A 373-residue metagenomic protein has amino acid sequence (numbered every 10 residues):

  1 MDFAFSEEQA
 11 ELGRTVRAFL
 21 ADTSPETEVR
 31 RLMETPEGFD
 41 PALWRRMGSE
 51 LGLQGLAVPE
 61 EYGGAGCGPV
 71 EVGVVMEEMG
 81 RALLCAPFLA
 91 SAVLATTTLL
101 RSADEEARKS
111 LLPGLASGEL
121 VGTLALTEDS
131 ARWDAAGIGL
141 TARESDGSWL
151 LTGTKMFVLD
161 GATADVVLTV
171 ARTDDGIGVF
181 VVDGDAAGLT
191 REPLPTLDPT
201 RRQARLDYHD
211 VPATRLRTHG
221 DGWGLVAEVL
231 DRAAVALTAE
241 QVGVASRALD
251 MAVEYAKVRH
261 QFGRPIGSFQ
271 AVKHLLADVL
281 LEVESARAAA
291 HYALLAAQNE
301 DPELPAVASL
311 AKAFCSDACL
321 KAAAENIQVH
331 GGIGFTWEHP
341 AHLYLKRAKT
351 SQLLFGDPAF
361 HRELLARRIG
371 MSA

Functional and structural regions predicted by a protein language model:
M1-L83, S102-E105, G114, G118 (+3 more regions): Alpha-helical interface subdomain recognition
C67-G68, D134-A136, D160-A164: Short glycine/proline-enriched turns and hinge-like loops at secondary-structure junctions
L84-E106: N-terminal glycine-rich flavin-associated loop
L100-A103, T169-R172, V181-G184, D207-H209 (+1 more regions): Short beta-strand-to-turn element immediately C-terminal to the catalytic PLP-Schiff-base lysine in fold type I
L111-P113, S130, G139-T141, K155-L159 (+3 more regions): A generic local secondary-structure boundary/capping motif
G118-D129: A short, Trp-centered hydrophobic/proline-enriched beta-strand micro-motif
A125, T152-T190: A short core secondary-structure module
G137-G139, F157-V158, D183-R215: Flexible, small-/acidic-enriched active-site or ligand-binding loops
